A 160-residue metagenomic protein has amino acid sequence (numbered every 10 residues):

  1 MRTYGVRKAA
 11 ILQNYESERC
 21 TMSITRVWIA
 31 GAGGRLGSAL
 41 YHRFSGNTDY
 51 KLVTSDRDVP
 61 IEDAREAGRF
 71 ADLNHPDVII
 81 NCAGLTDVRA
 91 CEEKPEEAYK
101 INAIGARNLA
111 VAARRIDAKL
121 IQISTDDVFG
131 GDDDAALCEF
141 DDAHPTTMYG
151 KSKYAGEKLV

Functional and structural regions predicted by a protein language model:
I11-T21: Short, Lys/Arg-enriched N-terminal segments with co-localized hydrophobic residues within the first ~10-30 amino acids
V27-R43: N-terminal Rossmann NAD(P)H-binding glycine-rich loop of SDR-like oxidoreductase domains
A30, C82-A83, L120-D126: SDR active-site strand-loop-helix element
A32-R35, D49-D58: Conserved glycine-rich Rossmann-like NAD(P)H-binding loop of the short-chain dehydrogenase/reductase
A39, R43, A112, L159: Rossmann-fold NAD(P)-dependent oxidoreductase module
T48, N74, R115-I116: Helix C-cap/helix->beta junction micro-motif
I61-I101, A112: NAD(P)H-binding glycine-rich loop region in Rossmannoid oxidoreductase-like domains and their noncatalytic homologs
E93, K100, I104-N108, R115 (+1 more regions): Catalytic helix-loop patch of NAD(P)-dependent Rossmann-fold dehydrogenases
